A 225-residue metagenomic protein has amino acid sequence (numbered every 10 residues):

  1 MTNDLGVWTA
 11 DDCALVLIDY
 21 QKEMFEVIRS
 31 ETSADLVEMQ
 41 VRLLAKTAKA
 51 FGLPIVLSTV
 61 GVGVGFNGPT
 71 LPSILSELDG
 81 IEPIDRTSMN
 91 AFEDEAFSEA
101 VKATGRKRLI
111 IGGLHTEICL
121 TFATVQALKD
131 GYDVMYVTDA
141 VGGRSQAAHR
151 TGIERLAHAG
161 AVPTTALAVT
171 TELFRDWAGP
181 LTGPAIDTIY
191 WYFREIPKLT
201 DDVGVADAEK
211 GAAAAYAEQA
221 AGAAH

Functional and structural regions predicted by a protein language model:
M1-T87, A103, R150-A157, A161-P163 (+1 more regions): Active-site acidic carboxylates
R42, E95, E117-T121: Glycine-rich phosphate-binding loop at the start of an alpha helix
V60-G61, S88, D139-G142, A168-V169: Short, ordered loop/turn segments at secondary-structure junctions
F66, F92, C119, S145 (+1 more regions): Short secondary-structure boundary/hinge segments and terminal tails
T70, A96, F122-Q126: A short acidic, amphipathic alpha-helical/loop segment
R86-E99: Short phosphate-binding loop-to-helix
V101-K107: Glycine-rich phosphate-binding loop signature in dinucleotide/nucleotide-binding domains
R108-A166: A contiguous pocket-lining binding segment that forms or flanks enzyme active sites
